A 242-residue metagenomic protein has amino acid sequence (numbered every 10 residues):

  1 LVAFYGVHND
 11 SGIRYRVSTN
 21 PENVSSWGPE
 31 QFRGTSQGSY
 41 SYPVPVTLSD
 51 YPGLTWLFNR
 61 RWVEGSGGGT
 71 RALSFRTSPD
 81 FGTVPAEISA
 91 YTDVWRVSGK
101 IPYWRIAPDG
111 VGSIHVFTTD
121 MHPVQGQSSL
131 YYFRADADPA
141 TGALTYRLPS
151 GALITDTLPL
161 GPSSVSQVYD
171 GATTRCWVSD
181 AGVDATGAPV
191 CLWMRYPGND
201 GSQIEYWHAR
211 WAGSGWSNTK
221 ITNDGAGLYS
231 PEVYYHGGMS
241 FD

Functional and structural regions predicted by a protein language model:
L1-D242: Extracellular, repeat-based ectodomains that mediate carbohydrate processing or recognition
